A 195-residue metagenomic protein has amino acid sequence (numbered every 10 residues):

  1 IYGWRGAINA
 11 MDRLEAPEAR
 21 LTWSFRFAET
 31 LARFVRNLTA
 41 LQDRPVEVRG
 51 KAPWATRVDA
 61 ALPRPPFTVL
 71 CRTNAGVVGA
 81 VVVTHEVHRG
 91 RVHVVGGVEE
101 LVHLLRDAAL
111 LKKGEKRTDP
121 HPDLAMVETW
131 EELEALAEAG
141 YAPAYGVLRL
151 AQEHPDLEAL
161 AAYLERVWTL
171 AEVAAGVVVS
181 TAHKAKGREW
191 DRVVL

Functional and structural regions predicted by a protein language model:
I1-R57, T68-V87, H93-L105, L170-V178 (+2 more regions): Conserved helicase motor core of SF1/SF2 NTP-dependent helicases
D59-K186: Conserved helicase/translocase motor-coupling segment
